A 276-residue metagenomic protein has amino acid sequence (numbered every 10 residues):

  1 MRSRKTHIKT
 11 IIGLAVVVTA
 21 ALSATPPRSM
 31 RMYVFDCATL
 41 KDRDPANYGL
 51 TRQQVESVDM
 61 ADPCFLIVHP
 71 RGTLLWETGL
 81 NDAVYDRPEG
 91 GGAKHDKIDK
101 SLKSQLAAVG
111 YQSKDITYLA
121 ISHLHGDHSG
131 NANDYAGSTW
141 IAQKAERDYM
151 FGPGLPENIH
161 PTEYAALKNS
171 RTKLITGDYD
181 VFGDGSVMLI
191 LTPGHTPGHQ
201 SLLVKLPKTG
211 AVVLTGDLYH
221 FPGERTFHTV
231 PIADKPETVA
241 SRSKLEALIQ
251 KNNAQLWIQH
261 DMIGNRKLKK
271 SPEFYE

Functional and structural regions predicted by a protein language model:
M1-T6: N-terminal secretory signal peptides that target proteins for export/translocation
H7-S29: Bacterial Sec-dependent signal peptides at the C-terminal "C-region" and cleavage site
P26, K97-D115, Q143-L191, E237-N253: Metallo-beta-lactamase
Y33-D36, L66, T73-W76, Y118-A120 (+5 more regions): Structural recognition of the beta-strand scaffold that forms the well-ordered cores of secreted hydrolase catalytic
A38-S104, S201-Y219: Conserved beta-strand hairpin/beta-sheet module of binuclear metal-dependent hydrolase folds, prominently
N81, E163-L167, G177-P193, P197-L268: Metallo-beta-lactamase
D86-A142: Active-site metal-binding motif and surrounding structural segment of the metallo-beta-lactamase
G126-D134, K267-E276: Short, electropositive alpha-helical surface patch
